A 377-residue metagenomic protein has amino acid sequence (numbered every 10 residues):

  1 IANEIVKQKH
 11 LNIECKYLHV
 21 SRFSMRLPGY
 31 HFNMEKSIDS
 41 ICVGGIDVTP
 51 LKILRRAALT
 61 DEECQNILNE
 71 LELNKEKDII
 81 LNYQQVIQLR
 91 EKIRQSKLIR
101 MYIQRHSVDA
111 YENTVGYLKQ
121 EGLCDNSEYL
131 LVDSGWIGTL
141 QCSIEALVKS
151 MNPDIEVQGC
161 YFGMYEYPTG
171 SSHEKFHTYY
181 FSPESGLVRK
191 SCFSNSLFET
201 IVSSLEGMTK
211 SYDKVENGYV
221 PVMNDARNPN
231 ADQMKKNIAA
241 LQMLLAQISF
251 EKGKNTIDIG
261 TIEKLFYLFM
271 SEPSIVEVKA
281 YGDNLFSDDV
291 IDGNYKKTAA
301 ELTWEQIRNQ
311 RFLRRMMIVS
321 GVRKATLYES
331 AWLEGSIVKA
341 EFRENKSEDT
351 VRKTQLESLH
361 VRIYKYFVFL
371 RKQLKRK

Functional and structural regions predicted by a protein language model:
I1-K377: Long, low-complexity, Lys/Arg-enriched
